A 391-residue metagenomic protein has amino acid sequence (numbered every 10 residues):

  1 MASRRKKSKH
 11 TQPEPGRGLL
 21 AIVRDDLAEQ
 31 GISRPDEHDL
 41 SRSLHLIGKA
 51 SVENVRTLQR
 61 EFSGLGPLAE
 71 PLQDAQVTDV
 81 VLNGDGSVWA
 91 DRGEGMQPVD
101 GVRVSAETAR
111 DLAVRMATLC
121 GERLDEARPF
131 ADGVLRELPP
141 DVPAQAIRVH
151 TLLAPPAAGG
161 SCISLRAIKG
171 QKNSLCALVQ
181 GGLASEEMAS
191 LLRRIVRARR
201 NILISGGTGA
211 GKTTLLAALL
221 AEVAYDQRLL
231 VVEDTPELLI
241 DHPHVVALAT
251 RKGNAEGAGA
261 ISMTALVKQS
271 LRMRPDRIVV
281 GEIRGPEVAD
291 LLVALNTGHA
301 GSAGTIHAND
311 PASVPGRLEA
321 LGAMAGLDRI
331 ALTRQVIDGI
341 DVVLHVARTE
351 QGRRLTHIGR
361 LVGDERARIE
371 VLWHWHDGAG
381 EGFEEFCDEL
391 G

Functional and structural regions predicted by a protein language model:
M1-E126, D132-P140: N-terminal accessory targeting/assembly segments
D74, D91, M96-A198: P-loop NTP-binding catalytic core
G170-Q180, A221-K268, V314-R317: P-loop NTPase switch/communication element
I204: Hydrophobic anchor at the beta1->P-loop junction of P-loop NTPases
K212: Conserved lysine of the Walker
L215-L216, L220: Post-Walker A alpha-helix
E233, I240, S270-E350, T356-G363: Conserved P-loop NTPase nucleotide-binding/switch module
Q335, Q351-G391: NTP-binding/hydrolysis catalytic cores, primarily Walker-type P-loop NTPases
